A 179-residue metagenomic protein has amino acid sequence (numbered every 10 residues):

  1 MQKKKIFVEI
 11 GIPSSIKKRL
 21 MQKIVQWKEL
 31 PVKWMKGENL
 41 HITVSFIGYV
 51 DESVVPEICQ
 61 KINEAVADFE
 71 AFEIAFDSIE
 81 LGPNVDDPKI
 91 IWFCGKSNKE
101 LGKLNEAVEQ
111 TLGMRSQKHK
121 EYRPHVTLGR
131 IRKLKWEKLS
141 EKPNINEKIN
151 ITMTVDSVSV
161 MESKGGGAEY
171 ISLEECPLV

Functional and structural regions predicted by a protein language model:
M1-V179: Histidine-dependent nucleotide/RNA phosphoesterase domain, centered on the 2H-phosphoesterase fold with its duplicated
